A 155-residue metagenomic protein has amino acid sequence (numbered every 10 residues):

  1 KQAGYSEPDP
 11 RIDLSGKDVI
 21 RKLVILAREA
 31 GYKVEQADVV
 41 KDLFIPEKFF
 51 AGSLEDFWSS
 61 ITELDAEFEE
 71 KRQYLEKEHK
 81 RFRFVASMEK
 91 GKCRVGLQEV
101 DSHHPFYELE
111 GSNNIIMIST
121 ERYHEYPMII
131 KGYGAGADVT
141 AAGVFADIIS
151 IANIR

Functional and structural regions predicted by a protein language model:
K1-E108: Substrate-binding/catalytic subdomain of NAD(P)-dependent oxidoreductase enzymes
G4-P10, S87-R155: Catalytic, metal-anchored helix/loop core of enzyme active sites in primary metabolism
